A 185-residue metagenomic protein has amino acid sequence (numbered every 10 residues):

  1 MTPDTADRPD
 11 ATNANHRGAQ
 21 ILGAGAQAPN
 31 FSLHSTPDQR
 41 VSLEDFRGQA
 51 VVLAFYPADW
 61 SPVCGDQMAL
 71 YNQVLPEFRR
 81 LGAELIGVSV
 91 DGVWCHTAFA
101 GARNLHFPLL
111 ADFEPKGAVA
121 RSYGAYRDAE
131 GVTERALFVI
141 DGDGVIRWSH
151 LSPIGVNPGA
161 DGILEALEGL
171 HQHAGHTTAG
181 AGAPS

Functional and structural regions predicted by a protein language model:
M1-S185: Chalcogenol-based redox active-site neighborhoods
